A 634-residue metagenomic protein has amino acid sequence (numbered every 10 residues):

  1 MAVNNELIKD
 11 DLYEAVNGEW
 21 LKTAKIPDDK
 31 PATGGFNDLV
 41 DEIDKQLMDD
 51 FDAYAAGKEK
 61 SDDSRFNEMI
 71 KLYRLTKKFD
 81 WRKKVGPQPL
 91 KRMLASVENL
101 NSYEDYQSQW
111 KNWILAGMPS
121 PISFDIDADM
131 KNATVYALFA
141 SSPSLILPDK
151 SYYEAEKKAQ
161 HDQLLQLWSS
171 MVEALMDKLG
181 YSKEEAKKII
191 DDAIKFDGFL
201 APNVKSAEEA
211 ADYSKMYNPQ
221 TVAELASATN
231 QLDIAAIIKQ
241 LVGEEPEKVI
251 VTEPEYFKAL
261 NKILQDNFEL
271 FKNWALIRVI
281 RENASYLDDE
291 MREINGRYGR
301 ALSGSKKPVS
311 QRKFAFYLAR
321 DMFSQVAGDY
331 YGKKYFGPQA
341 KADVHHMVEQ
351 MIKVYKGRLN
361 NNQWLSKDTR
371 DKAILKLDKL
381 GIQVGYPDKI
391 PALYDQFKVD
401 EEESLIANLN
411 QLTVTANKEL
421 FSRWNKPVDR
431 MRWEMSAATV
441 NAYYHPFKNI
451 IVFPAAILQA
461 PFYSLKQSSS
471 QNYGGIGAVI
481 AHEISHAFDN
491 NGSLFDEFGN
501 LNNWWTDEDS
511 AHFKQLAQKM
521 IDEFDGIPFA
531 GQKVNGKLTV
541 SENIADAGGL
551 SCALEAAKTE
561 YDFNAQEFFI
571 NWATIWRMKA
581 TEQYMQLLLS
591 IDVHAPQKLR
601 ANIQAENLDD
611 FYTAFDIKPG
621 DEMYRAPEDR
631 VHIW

Functional and structural regions predicted by a protein language model:
A2-K22, K157-D177, K367, V540 (+1 more regions): Hydrophobic/aromatic-rich, well-ordered segments within soluble, folded domains that form packed cores
A2-V3, D125-A128, V440-Y444: Short, surface-exposed beta-strand/loop micro-motifs that present aromatic residues
E6-D11, A15-K78: Active-site-surrounding "flap" and adjacent substrate/cofactor-binding loops of secreted or lumenal enzymes, prototyped
K9, K45-Q46, S64-N67, E104 (+3 more regions): Zinc-dependent metallohydrolase catalytic domains
A15, S141, P454-A456: Active-site-proximal beta-strand/loop segments in catalytic clefts of secreted hydrolases
W20-A24, I146-P148, P461: Short, solvent-exposed loop/turn elements at domain surfaces
D28-D50, E184-N203, N472-A478, A565-W572: Short secondary-structure subsegments characteristic of cysteine-rich extracellular domains
D52-H346, Q350: Noncatalytic, helix-rich "gating/capping" subdomain that lines the substrate-entry/channel surface of large enzyme
